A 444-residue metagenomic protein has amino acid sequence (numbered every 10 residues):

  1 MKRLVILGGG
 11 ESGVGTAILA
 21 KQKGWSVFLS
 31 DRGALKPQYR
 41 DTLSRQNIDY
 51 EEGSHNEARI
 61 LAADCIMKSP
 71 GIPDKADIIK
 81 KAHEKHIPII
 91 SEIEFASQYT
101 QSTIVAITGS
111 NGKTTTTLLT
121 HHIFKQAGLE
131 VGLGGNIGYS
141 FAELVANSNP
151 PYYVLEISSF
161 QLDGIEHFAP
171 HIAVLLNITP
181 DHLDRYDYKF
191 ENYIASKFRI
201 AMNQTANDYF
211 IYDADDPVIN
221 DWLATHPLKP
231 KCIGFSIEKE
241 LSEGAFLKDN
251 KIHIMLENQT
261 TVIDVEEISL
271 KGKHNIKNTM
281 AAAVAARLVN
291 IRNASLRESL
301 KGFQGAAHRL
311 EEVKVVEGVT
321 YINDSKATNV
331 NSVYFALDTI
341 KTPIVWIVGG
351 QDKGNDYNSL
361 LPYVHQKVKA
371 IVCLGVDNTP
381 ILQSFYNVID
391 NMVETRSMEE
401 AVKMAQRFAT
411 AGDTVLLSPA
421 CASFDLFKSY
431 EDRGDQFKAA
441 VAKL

Functional and structural regions predicted by a protein language model:
M1-S91, F95, Q383: N-terminal leader/targeting and accessory segments in enzymes
R3, G15-K23, V265-K369: Nucleotide phosphate-binding/pyrophosphate-handling subdomain across enzymes that bind or process nucleotide phosphates
R3, K21-Q22, E57-L61, P70-A214 (+3 more regions): Phosphate-binding loop of NTP-binding sites
E11, G33-K36, P180, K239 (+1 more regions): Helix N-cap at the beta1-alpha1 junction of Rossmann-like dinucleotide-binding domains, i.e., the first residues
E11, P73, N111-T115, I276 (+2 more regions): Residue-level detector of alpha-helix initiation sites
S26-R32, F210-A214, I347-V348, K367-V376: Short internal beta-strands
Y39-R40, N358-D413: C-terminal helical cap/extension that packs against the catalytic core of soluble nucleotide-cofactor enzymes
E51-S54, I90-E94, K229-L247, R297-K301 (+2 more regions): Beta-strand->loop->alpha-helix junctions that form or flank phosphate-binding loops in nucleotide-handling enzymes
